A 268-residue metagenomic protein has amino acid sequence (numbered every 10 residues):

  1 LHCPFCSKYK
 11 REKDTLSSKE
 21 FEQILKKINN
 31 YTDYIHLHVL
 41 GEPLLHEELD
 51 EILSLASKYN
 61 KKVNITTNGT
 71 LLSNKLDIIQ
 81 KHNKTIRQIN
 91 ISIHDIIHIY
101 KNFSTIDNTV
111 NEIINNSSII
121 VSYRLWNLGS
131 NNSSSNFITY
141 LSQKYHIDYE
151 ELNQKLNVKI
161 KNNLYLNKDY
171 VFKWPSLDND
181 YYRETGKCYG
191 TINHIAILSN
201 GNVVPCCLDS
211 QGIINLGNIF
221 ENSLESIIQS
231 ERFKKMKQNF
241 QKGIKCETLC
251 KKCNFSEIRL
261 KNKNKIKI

Functional and structural regions predicted by a protein language model:
L1-Q88, H98-N102, L260-I268: Conserved alpha-helical substructure of the radical SAM core
H2-F5, K187-G190, K252: Short, cysteine/histidine-rich loop/knuckle motifs that typically chelate Zn2+
F5, V203, L208-I268: Flexible mid-to-C-terminal extensions adjoining Fe-S/redox cofactors in radical SAM and related proteins
C6, I35-H38, I91-S92, S122-L125 (+1 more regions): Short beta-strands and strand-loop turn motifs
L16, L72, C188, L216-I219: Short clusters of hydrophobic/aromatic residues that line enzyme substrate/ligand-binding pockets
V39, G190-I192, S223: A conserved catalytic-core signature of glycosyltransferases
H46-G186, G190: Conserved AdoMet/S-adenosylmethionine-binding subsite of the radical SAM
I197-L198: Short, acidic, Ser/Thr-enriched surface-loop or helix-capping motifs
